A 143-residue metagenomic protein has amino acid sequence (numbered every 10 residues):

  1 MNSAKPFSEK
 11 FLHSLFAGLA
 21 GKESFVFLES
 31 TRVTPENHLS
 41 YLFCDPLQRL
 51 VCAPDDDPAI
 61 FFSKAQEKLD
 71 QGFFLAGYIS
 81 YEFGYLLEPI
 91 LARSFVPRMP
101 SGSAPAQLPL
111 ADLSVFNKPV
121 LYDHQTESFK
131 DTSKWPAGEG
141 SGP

Functional and structural regions predicted by a protein language model:
M1-E67, Q71-F74, S80-P143: Extended accessory regions or peripheral subdomains of proteins
